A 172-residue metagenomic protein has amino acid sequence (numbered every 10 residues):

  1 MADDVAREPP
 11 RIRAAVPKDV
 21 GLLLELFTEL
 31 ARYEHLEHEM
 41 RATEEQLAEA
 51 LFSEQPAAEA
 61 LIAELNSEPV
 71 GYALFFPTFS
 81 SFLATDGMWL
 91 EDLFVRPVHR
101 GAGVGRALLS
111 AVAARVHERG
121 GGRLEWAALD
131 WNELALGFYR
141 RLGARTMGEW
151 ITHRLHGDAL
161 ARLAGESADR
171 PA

Functional and structural regions predicted by a protein language model:
R11-L23: A short beta-loop-alpha structural element at the N-terminal edge of CoA-dependent acyl/N-acetyltransferase catalytic
L24-A50: Conserved GNAT-fold acetyl-CoA-binding loop/helix
E49-I62, W89: A short helix-loop-beta-strand connector motif used in the catalytic cores of GNAT acetyltransferases and, in some
I62, E68-F76: Conserved beta-strand in the GNAT
L93-R100: A short, internal acetyl-CoA/4′-phosphopantetheine-binding micro-motif in the GNAT/acyltransferase core
R96, A107-R123, R145: Conserved acyl-CoA
R106, S110, D130-E149: Conserved active-site alpha-helix within GNAT-family acetyltransferase domains
W126-A135, R154-D158: Conserved beta-strand-loop-alpha-helix junction that forms the acyl-donor binding cleft
